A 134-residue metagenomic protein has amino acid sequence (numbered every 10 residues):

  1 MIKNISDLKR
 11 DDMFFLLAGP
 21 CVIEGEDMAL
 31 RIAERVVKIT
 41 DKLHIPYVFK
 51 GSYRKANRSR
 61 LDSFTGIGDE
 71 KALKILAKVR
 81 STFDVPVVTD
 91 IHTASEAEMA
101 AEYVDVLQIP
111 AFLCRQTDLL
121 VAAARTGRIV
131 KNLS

Functional and structural regions predicted by a protein language model:
M1-L17, K74: N-terminal amphipathic alpha-helix/helix-capping segment at the start of soluble metabolic enzymes
M1-N4, A29-H44: Short amphipathic alpha-helices and their capping/turn segments at secondary-structure boundaries
D11-F15, L43-Y47, S81-V87, Y103-D105 (+1 more regions): Short, well-ordered coil/turn segments that N-cap beta-strands
P20-A29, Y47-D69: Glycine-rich, proline-tolerant flexible connector loops at the mouths of alpha/beta enzymes
A29, A33, D69-L76, Q116: Aromatic/hydrophobic pocket-lining residues that form the small-molecule binding cavity in soluble enzyme cores
V37-D41, L76-S81, A124: Surface-exposed amphipathic alpha-helices with a cationic face
I67-G68, T82-E96, D105-D118, R128-S134: Catalytic beta/alpha-barrel core
